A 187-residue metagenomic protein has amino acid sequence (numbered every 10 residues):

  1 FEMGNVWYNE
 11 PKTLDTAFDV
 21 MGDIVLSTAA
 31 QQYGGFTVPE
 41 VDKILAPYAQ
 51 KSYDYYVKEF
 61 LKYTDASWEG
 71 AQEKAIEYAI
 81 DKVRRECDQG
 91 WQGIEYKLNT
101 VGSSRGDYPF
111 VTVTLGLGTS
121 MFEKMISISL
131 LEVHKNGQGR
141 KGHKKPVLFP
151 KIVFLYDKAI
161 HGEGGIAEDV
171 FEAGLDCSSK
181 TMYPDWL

Functional and structural regions predicted by a protein language model:
F1-L187: Conserved catalytic cores of very large enzyme subunits
